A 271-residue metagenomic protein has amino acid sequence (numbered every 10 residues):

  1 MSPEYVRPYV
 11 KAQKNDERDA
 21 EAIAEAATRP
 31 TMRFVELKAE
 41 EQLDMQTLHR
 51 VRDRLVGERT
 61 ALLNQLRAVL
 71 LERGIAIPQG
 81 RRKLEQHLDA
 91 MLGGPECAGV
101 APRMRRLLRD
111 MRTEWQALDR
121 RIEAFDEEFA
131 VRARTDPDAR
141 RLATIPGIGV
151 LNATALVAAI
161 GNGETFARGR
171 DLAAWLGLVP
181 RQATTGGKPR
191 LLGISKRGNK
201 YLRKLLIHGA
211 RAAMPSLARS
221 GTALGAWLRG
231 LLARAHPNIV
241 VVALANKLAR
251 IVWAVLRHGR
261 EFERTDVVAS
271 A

Functional and structural regions predicted by a protein language model:
M1-T47, E85-G93, G186-R197, Y201: Short alpha-helix plus adjacent loop in nuclease-associated cores
Y9, N15, R141-A233, P237 (+1 more regions): Phosphate-backbone recognition surface of nucleic-acid-processing proteins
Q13, E41, G74, P78-R82 (+5 more regions): Conserved phosphate/pyrophosphate-binding and hydrolysis machinery centered on Walker-type P-loop NTPases, extending
A26-A27, M45, L108, L156 (+2 more regions): Short alpha-helical scaffolding segments that buttress acidic/His motifs in well-ordered protein cores
P30-R33, L62, E123-F125, G161-T165 (+2 more regions): Short helix-capping/linker segments at secondary-structure and domain boundaries
H49-R141, G221-L224, E261, A269: Glycine-rich, often acidic, oxyanion-interacting loops/wings at catalytic, nucleic-acid, or phospho-protein interfaces
L232-A271: Basic, amphipathic alpha-helical segments enriched in Lys/Arg and hydrophobic/aromatic residues
